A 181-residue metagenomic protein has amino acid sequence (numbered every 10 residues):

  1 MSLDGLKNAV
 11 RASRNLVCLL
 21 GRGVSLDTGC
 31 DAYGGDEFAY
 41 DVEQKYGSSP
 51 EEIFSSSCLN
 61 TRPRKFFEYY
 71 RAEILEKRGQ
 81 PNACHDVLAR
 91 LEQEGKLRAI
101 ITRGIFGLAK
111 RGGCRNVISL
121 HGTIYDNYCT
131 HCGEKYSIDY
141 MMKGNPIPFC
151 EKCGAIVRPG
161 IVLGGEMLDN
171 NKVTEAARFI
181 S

Functional and structural regions predicted by a protein language model:
M1-S181: Conserved catalytic core of sirtuin-type NAD+-dependent deacylases
